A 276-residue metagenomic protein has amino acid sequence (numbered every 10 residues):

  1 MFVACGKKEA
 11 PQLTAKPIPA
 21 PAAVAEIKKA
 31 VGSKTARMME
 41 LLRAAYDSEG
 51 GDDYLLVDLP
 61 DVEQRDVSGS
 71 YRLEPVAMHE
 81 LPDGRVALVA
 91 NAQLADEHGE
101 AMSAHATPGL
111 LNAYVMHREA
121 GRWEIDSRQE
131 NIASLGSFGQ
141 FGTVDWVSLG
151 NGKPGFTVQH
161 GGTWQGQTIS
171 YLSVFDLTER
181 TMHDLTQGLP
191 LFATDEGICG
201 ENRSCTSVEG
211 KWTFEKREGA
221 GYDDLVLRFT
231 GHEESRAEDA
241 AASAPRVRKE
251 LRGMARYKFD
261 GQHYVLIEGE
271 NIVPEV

Functional and structural regions predicted by a protein language model:
F2-A4: C-terminal motif of bacterial Sec signal peptides marking the signal peptidase cleavage site
K7-D66, W164-Q165, I169-D184, G188-V276: Acidic, small-residue rich beta-repeat scaffolds with periodic aromatic anchors
V67-L73, N131-G142, D195-G197, T206-V208: Repeat-based blade/solenoid architectures
R72-G84, Q140-G152, G210-A220: Structural signature of eukaryotic scaffold interfaces centered on beta-propeller domains
V86-A101, K153-G161, G221-T230: Short beta-strand elements that form the blades of beta-propeller/WD-repeat-like and other beta-sheet-rich scaffold
S103-L111, T168-S170: Short coil-to-beta strand junction motifs in C2/discoidin
M116-A133, S173-L189: Surface-exposed loop/turn elements that mediate protein-protein interactions on large endomembrane-trafficking
A133-L135, G139-L177, Q187-A193: Eukaryote-skewed repeat-based solenoidal scaffolds used as protein-protein interaction platforms, primarily
